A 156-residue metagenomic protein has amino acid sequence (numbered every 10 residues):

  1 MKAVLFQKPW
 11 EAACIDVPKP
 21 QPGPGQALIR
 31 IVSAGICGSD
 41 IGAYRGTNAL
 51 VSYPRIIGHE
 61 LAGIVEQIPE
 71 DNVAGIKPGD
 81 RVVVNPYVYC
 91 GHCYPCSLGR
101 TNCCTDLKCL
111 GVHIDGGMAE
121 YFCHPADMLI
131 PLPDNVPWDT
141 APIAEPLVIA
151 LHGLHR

Functional and structural regions predicted by a protein language model:
M1-K2: Extreme N-terminal starter segment of soluble prokaryotic enzymes
Q7, P18-K19, S52-G58, L110-I114: Short Gly/Pro-enriched turn/cap motifs at secondary-structure boundaries
K8-W10, G23: Residue-level recognition of beta-strand termini and adjacent short loop/turns
W10-C14, G38-S39: Short N-terminal binding/cap micro-motifs at the start of the first secondary-structure element
P20-A34, T47-Y94, P133-N135: Glycine-rich beta-strand-centered segment in the early N-terminal region that forms part of a ligand/cofactor-binding
S39-R45: Cytochrome P450 core scaffold surrounding the K-helix E-X-X-R motif and the conserved "meander" helix-loop region
I41, G75-I76, C103-T105: Short, solvent-exposed secondary-structure boundary/capping segments
C90-R156: NAD(P)H dinucleotide-binding glycine-rich loop of Rossmann-like/cofactor-binding domains, especially the beta1-alpha1
